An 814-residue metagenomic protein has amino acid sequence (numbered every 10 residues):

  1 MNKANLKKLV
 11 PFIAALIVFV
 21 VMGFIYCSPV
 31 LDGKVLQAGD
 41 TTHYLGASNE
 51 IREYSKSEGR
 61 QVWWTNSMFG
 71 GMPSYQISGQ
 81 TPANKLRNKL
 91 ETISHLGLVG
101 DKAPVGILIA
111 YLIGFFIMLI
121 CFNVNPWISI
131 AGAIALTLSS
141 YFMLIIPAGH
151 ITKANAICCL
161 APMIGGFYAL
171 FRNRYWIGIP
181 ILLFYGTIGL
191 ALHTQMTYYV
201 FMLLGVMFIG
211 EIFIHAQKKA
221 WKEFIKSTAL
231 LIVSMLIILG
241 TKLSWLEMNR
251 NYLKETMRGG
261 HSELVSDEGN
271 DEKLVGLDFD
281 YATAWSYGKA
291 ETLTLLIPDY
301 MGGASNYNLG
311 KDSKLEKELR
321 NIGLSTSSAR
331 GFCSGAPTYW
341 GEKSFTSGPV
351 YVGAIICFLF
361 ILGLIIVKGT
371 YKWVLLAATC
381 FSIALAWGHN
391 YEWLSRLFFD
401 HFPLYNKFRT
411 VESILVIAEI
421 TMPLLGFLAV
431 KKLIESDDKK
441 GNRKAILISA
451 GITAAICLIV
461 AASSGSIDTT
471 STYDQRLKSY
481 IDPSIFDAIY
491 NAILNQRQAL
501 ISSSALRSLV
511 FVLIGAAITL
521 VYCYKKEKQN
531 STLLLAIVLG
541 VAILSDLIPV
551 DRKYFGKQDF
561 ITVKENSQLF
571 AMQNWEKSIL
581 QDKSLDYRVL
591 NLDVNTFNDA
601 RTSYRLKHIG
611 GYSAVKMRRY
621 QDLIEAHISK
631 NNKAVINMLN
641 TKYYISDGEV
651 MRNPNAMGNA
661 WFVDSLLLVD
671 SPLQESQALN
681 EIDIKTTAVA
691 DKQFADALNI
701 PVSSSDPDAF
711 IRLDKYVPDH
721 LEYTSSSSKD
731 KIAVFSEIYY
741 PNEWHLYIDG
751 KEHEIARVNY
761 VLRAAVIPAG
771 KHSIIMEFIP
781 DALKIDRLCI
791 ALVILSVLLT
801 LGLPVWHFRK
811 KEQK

Functional and structural regions predicted by a protein language model:
P11-A47, S234-M248, F381-L385, I456-A461 (+1 more regions): Transmembrane signal-anchor helices characteristic of membrane glycosylation enzymes that use polyprenol
V21-L112, I134-I146, H150-I157, L277-V352 (+1 more regions): Membrane-interface coil-to-helix junctions
V105-N123, I356-L359, L425: Transmembrane-helix motifs of polytopic, lipid-linked glycan transferases
L119-L138, N173-I177: Transmembrane-helix signature of polytopic, membrane-embedded enzymes that assemble or transfer cell-envelope glycans
A131-L144, L183-T187, T410-S413: Short aromatic/hydrophobic helix-turn
G149-L160, L170-G186, T194-L231, M235-L236 (+2 more regions): Contiguous transmembrane helix-bundle modules in multi-pass membrane proteins
H261, V265, V541, S545-S705: Extracytoplasmic
F358, A690-K814: Active-site-proximal, structured, solvent-exposed surfaces of multi-pass membrane proteins that position macromolecular
